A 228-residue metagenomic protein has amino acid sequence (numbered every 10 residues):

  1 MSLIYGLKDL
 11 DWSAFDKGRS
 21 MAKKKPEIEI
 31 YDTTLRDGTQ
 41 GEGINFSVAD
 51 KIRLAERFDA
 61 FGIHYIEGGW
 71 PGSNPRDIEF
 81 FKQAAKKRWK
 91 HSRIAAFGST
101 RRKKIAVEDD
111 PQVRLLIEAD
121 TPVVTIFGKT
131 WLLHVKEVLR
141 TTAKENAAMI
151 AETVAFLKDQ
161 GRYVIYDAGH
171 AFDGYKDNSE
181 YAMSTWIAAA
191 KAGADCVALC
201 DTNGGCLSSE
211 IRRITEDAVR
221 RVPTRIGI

Functional and structural regions predicted by a protein language model:
S2-Y5, W12, K25-E29, Q40-I66 (+2 more regions): Alpha/beta enzyme core
D9-M21: A short, compositionally biased domain-edge/stem linker segment
L35-D37: Conserved phosphate/anionic-ligand binding catalytic regions in large, soluble enzymes, centered on
G72-R76, R102-I105: Acidic-and-aromatic substrate-binding clefts and catalytic sites of carbohydrate-active enzymes
K90-F97: A glycine-rich helix N-cap at a beta->alpha junction
